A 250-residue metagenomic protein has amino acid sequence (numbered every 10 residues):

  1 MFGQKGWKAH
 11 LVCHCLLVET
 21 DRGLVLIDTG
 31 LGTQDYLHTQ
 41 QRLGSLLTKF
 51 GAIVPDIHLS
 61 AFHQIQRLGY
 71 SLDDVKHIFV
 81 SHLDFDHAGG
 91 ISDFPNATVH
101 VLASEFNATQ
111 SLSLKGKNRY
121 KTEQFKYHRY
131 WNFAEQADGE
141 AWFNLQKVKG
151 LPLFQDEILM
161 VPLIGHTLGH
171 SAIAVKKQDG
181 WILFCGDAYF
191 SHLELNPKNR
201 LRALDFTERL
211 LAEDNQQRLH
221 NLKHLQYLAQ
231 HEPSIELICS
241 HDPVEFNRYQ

Functional and structural regions predicted by a protein language model:
M1-F62, I173-G186: Conserved beta-strand hairpin/beta-sheet module of binuclear metal-dependent hydrolase folds, prominently
V18, D28, V75, H82 (+7 more regions): Divalent metal-coordination and catalytic microenvironments
T29-L31, V80-L83, S104, C239-P243: Short, well-ordered beta-to-alpha junction loops that form the rim of enzyme active sites and present histidine/acidic
T33, K49-H63, D179-Q250: Cap/insert and terminal regions of metallo-dependent hydrolase folds
Q40-V101: Active-site metal-binding motif and surrounding structural segment of the metallo-beta-lactamase
I53-Y70, D74, A103-P162, L210-S234: Metallo-beta-lactamase
L83-G89, T167-S171, F190-L193, D242-N247: Active-site environment of divalent metal-dependent phosphoester hydrolases
L145-L204: Glycine/small-residue-rich hydrophobic helix-like segments
